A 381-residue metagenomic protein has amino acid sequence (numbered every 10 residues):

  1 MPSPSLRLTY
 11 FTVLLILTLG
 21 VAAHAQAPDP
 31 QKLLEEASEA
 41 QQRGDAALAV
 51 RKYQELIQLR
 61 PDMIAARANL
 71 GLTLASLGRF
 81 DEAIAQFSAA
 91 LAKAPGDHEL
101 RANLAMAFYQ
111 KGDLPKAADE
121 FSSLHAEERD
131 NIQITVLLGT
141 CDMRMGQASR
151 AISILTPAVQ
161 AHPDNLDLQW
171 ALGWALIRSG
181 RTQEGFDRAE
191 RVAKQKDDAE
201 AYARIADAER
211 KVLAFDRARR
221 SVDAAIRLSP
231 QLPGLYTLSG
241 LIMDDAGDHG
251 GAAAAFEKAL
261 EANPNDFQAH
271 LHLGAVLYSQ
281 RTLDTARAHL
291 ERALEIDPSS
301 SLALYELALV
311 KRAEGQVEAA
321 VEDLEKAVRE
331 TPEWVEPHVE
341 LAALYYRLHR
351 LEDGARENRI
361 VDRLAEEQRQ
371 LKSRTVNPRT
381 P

Functional and structural regions predicted by a protein language model:
Y10-G20: Bacterial N-terminal signal peptides
A23-Q54, Q58-L59, I64-A68, S76 (+2 more regions): N-terminal leader/linker segments that initiate helical-solenoid repeat arrays
P30, I64-A65, H98-E99, I132-Q133 (+7 more regions): Helix-start (N-cap) detector for alpha-helical repeat units in TPR-like alpha-solenoids, especially tetratricopeptide
P30-Q31, V339-P381: Terminal, low-structured helical/coil segments at or just beyond the last alpha-helical repeat
Q42-R51, E55, S76-A89, K111-S123 (+7 more regions): Structural signature of tandem alpha-helical TPR/SEL1-like repeats, specifically the intra-repeat loop/turn
L59, K93, E127-E128, A161-H162 (+6 more regions): Structural marker of alpha-solenoid helical repeat scaffolds
